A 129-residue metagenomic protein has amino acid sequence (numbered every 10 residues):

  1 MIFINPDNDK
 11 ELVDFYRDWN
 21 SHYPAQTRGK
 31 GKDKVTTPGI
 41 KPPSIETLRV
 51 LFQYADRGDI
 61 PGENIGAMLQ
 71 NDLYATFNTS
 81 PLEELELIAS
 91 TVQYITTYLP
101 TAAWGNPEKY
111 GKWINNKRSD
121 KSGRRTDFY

Functional and structural regions predicted by a protein language model:
I2-K41, I114-R118: Eukaryote-skewed repeat-based solenoidal scaffolds used as protein-protein interaction platforms, primarily
I4-F15, T36-P43, P61, I65 (+3 more regions): Non-membrane alpha-helical secondary structure
E11, F15-D18, H22, V50 (+4 more regions): Charge-rich, solvent-exposed alpha-helical interaction surfaces
R17, R28, R49, R57 (+2 more regions): Arginine residue identity/basic-tract feature
A25-S80: Amphipathic alpha-helical interaction modules
L82-Y129: Amphipathic alpha-helical binding modules
